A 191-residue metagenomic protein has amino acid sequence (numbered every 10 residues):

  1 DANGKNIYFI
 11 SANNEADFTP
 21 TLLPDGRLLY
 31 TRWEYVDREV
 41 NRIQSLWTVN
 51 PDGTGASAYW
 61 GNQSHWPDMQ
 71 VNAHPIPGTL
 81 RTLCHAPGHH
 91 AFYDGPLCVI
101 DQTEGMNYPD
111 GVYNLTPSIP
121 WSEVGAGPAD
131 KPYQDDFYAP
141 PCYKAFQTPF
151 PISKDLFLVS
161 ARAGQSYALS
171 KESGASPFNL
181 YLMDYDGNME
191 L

Functional and structural regions predicted by a protein language model:
D1-Y59, Q63: Solenoidal tandem-repeat scaffolds enriched in leucines and small polar residues
A2-F9, A56-P67, G105-P140, L191: Surface-exposed loop and turn segments in beta-propeller and other repeat-based domains that flank or scaffold
N13, T21-L22, V71-R81, H89-H90 (+2 more regions): Structural signature of eukaryotic scaffold interfaces centered on beta-propeller domains
A16-F18, R42, P67-V71, Y93 (+2 more regions): Beta-rich catalytic cores
G26, G53, T79-L80, D155-L156 (+2 more regions): Structural signal for glycine-centered tight turns and loop->strand junctions in beta-sheet-rich domains
R27-W33, R81-A86, P151, F157-S160: Residue position within the beta-strands of beta-propeller blades
E34-Y35, A86-H89, T103, A163: Residue-level signature of beta-propeller blades and closely related beta-rich strand-turn architectures in secreted
R38-T48, H90-D101, P109, S166-Y181: Structural motif
